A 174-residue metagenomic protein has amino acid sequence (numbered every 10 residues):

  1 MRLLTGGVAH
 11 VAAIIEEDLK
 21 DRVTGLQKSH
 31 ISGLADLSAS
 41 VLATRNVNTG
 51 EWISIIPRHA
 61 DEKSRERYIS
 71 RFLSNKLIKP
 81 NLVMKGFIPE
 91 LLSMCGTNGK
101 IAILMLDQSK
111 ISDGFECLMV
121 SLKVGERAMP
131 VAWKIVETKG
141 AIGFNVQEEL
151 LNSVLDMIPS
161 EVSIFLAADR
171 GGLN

Functional and structural regions predicted by a protein language model:
M1-N174: Conserved, well-structured functional cores that handle cations and Mg-NTP chemistry
